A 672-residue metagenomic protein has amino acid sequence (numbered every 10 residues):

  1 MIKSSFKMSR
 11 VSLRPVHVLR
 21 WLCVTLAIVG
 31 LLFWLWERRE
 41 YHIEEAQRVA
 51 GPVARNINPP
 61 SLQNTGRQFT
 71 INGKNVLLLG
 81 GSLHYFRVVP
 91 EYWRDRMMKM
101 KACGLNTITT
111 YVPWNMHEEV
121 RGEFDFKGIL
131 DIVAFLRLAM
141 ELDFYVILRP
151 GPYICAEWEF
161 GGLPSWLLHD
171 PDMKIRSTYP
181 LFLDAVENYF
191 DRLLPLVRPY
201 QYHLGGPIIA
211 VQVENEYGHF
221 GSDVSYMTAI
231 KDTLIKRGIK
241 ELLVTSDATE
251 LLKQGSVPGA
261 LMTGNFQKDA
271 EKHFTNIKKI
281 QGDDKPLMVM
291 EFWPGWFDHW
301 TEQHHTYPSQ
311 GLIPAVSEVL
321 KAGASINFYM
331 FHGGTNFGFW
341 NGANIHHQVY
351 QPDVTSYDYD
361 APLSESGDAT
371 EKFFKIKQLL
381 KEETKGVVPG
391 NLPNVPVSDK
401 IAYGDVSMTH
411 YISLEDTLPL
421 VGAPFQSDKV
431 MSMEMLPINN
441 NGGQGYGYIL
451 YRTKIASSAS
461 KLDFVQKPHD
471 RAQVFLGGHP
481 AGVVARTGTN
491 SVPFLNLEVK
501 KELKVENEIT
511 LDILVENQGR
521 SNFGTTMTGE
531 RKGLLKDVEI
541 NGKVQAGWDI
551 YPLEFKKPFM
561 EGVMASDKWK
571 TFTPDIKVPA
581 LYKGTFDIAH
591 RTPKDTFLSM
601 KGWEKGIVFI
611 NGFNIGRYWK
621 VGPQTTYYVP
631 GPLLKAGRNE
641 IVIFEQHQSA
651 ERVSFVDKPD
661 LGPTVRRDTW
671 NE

Functional and structural regions predicted by a protein language model:
M1-V16: Short, low-complexity, Lys/Arg-enriched N-terminal segments of secretory-pathway carbohydrate enzymes
L19-A27, L183-V197, Q201-Q212, G218 (+8 more regions): Carbohydrate-binding surfaces of carbohydrate-active enzymes
A50-Y92, M98-A102, E123, G128-R137 (+3 more regions): Extended substrate-binding grooves/exosites of carbohydrate-active enzymes
H84-A102, R121-M140, P308, L462-Q466 (+5 more regions): Aromatic- and glycine-enriched glycan-recognition loops and surfaces that form the carbohydrate-binding subsites
Y92-E159, K231-K236, K240: Aromatic-lined substrate-binding rim segments of carbohydrate-active enzymes
V112-R121, I129, L142-I175, P180 (+3 more regions): Aromatic-lined carbohydrate-binding surfaces of glycoside hydrolases
G205-I280, D284: Gly/Pro-rich turn-and-neighbor structural signature
S460-G478, L511, F586-N611, Y618-W619 (+1 more regions): Aromatic-lined ligand-binding clefts that engage carbohydrates, nucleic acids, or primary amines
